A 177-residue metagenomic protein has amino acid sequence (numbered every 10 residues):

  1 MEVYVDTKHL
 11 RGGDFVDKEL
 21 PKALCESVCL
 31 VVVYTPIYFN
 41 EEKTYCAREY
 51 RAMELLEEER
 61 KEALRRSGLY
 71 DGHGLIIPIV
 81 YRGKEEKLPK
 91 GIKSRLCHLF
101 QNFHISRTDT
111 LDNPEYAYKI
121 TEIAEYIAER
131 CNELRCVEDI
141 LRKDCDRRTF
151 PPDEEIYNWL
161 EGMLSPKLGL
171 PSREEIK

Functional and structural regions predicted by a protein language model:
M1-E2, L55-G74: Short mixed-charge
M1-P21, P36-Y45, I105-T108: Conserved BB-loop
V16, L24, E42-E49, D112 (+1 more regions): Phosphate/oxyanion-binding active-site loops and adjacent basic polyanion-contact surfaces
S27-V28: An anion/phosphate-binding loop that grips the pyrophosphate of nucleotide cofactors and donors
P36-A63: Conserved TIR/SEFIR loop-to-helix hotspot centered on a Trp-containing motif with a nearby acidic residue
L69-K177: C-terminal interaction surface of TIR/SEFIR-family domains
